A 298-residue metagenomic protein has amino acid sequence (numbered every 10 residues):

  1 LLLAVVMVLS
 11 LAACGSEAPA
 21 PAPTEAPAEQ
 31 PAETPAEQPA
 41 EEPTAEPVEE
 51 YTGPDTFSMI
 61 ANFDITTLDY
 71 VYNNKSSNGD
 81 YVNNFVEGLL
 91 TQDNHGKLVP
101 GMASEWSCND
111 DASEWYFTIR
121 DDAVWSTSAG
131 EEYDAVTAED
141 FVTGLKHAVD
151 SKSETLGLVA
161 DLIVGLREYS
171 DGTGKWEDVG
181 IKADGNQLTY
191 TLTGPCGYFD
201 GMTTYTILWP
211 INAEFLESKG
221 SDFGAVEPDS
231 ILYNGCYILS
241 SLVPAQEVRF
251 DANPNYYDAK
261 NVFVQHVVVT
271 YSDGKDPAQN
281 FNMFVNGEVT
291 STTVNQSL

Functional and structural regions predicted by a protein language model:
C14-P23: Bacterial lipoprotein signal-peptidase II cleavage site
G53-F63, E114-F117, F141-G144, L188-Y190 (+3 more regions): Short, well-ordered beta-strand elements
I60-D110, L232: N-terminal lobe/hinge region of extracytoplasmic solute-binding protein
N94, K175-V179, G185, T191-H266 (+1 more regions): Gly/Pro-rich hinge or "lid" segments in bacterial periplasmic/extracellular proteins
H95-V124, G157-E214: Surface-exposed ligand-recognition segments of extracellular binding domains, strongest in the long/variable loop
S104-G157, T189, M283-N286: Aromatic- and charge-enriched surface segment that lines or borders ligand/interaction sites
Q187-L188, N280, V285-V294: Alpha-to-beta junction loops
V268-N282, S297: Short helix-initiation/N-cap motifs at beta->coil->alpha
